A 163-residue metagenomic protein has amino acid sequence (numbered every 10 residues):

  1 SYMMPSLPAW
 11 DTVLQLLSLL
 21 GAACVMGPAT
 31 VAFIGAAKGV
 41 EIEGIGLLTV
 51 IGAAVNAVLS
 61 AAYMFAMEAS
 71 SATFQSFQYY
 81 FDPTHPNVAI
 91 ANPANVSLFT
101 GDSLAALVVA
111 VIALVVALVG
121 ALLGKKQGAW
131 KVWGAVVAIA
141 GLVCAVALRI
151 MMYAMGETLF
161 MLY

Functional and structural regions predicted by a protein language model:
S1-V136, G141-A145: Long, contiguous internal "core" modules enriched in hydrophobic/ aromatic residues
V146-Y163: Juxtamembrane boundary at the C-terminal end of a transmembrane helix
